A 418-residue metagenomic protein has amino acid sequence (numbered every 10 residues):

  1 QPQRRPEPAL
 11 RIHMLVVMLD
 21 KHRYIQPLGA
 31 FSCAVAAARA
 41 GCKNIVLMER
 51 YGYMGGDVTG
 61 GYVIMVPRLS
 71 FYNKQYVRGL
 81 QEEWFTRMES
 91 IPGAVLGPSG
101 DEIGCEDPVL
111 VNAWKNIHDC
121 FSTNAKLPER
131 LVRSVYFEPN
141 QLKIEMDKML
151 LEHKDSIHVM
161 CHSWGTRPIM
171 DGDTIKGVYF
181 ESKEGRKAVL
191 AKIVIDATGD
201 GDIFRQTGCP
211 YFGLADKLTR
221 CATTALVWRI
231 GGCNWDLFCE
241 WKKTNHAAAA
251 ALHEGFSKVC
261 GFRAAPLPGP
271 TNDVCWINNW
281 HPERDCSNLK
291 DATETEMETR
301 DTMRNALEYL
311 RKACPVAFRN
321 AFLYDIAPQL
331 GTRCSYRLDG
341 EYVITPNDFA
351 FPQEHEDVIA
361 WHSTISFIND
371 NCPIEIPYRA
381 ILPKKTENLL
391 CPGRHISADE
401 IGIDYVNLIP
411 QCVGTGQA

Functional and structural regions predicted by a protein language model:
Q1-L19, A40-K43, I144, H158-M160: Extreme N-terminal leader/targeting segments of oxidoreductases
R11, G41, D155-S156, T174 (+2 more regions): Short loop/turn motifs at secondary-structure junctions
M14-V46: N-terminal Rossmann-like FAD-binding beta1-loop-alpha1 element of flavoenzymes
L15, I25, M54, G60 (+3 more regions): Short glycine-rich loop/turn motifs that provide flexible caps or phosphate-binding loops at active sites
G29, W84, N112-I117, N124 (+6 more regions): Flavin (FAD/FMN)-binding glycine-rich loop and adjacent Rossmann-like elements that form
A34-A36, T59, T207-C209: Short amphipathic alpha-helical segments
C42, E49-R167: Conserved N-terminal/central alpha/beta ligand/cofactor-binding core
